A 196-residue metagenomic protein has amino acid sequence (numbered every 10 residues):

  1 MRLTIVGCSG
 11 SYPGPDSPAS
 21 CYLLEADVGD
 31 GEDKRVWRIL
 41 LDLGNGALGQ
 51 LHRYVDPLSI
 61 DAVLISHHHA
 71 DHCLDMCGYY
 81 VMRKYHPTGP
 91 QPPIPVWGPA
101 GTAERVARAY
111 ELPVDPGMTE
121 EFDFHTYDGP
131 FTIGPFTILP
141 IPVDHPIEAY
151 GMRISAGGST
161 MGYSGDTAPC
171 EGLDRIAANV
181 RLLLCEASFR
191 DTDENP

Functional and structural regions predicted by a protein language model:
M1-S164, A168-C170: Binuclear metal-dependent hydrolase catalytic cores
A168-P196: Cap/insert and terminal regions of metallo-dependent hydrolase folds
